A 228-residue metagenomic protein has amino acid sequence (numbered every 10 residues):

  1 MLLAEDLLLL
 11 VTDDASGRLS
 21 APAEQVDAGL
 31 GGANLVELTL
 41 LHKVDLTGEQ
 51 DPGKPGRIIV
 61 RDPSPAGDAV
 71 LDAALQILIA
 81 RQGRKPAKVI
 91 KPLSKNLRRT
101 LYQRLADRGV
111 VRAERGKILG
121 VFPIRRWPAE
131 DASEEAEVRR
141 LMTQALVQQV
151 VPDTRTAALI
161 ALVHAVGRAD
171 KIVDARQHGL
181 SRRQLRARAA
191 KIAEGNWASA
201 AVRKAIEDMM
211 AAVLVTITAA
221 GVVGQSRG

Functional and structural regions predicted by a protein language model:
M1-L93, L97, M210-G228: Short, amphipathic alpha-helical interface elements at domain boundaries that mediate macromolecular binding
L10, A74-L78, P92, R104 (+5 more regions): Residues that form generic nucleotide/phosphate-binding pockets
L35-L38, L101, L105, A158-H164: Short, structured motif recognition centered on aromatic/hydrophobic residues
V44, V110-V111: Short hydrophobic beta-strand motif reused across regulatory alpha/beta modules
D51, V111, I118-L119: Residue-level "edge-of-site" marker
I59-R99, G120-L159, A169-I172: Short, amphipathic alpha-helical interaction segments positioned at domain boundaries
R104, R115-I118: Membrane-proximal, non-transmembrane interface segments of integral membrane proteins
Q148-G228: Short hydrophobic helical membrane-anchoring segments positioned at the boundary with long low-complexity
